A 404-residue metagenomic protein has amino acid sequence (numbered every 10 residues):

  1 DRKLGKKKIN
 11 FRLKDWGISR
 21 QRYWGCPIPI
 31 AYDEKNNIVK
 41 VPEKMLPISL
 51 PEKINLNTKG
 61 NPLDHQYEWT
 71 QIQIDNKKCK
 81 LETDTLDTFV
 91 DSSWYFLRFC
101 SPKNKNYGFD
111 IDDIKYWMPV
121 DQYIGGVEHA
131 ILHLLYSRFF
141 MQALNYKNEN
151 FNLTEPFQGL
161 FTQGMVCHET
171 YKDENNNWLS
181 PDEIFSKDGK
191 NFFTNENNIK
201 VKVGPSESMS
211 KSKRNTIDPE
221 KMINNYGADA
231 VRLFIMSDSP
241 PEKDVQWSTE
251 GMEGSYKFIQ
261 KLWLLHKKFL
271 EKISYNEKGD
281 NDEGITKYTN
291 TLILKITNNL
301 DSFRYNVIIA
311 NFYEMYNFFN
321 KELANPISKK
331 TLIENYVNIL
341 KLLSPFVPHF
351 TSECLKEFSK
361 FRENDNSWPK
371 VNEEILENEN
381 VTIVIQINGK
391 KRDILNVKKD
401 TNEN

Functional and structural regions predicted by a protein language model:
D1-E271, Y288-N320, E334-K341: Structured secondary-structure scaffolds
C26, A228, H349, K360-F361: Short, well-ordered coil loops that connect the C-terminus of an alpha-helix to the N-terminus of a beta-strand
Q246-E253, F303, A310, N317 (+3 more regions): C-terminal low-complexity, glycine/proline- and small-hydrophobic-enriched intrinsically disordered tails that act as
L270-I273, R304, L323, V347-C354: Long, hydrophobic, amphipathic alpha-helical segments used as structural scaffolds
N276-E277: Family-specific functional microsites
D280-G284: S-adenosyl-L-methionine
I339-K360: Catalytic cores of secreted or luminal carbohydrate-active enzymes
